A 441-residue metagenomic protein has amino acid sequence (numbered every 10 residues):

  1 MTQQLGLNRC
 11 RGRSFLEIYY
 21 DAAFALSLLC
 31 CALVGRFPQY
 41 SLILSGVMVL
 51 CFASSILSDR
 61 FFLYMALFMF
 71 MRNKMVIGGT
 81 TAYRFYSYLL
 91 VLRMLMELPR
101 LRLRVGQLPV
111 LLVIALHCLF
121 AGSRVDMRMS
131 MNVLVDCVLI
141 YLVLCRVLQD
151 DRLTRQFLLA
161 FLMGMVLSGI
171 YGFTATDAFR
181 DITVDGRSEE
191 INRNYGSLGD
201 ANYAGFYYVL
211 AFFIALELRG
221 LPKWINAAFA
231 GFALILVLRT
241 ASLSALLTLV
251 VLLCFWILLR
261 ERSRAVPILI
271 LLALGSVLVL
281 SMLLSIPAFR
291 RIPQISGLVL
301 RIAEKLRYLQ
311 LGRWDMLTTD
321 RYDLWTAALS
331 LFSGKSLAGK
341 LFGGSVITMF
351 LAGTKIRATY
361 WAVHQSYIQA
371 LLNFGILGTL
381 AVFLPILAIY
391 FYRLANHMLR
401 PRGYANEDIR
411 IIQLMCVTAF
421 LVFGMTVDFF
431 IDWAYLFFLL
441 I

Functional and structural regions predicted by a protein language model:
M1-L116, R152-L159, G220-W224, L399-D408: Transmembrane signal-anchor hairpin modules in multi-pass inner-membrane enzymes, especially those that act on
L26-L29, R410-I441: Transmembrane alpha-helices of multi-pass inner-membrane enzymes
T81-V91, G106-L119, R124-V147, Q156 (+1 more regions): Aromatic-anchored transmembrane helix interface
A115, R155-T183, G196-R260, T418: Alpha-helical transmembrane segments of multi-pass inner-membrane proteins
T176-D177, R260-L311, S330-G334: A membrane-periplasm/extracellular boundary helix in multi-pass inner-membrane enzymes that assemble envelope glycans
D181-S188, N194-Y195, G312-F374, L394-R400: Long extracytoplasmic/lumenal interhelical loops at the membrane interface of multi-pass membrane proteins
E189-N194, M282-W325, L351-T354, Y435: Flexible juxtamembrane loops connecting transmembrane helices in multi-pass membrane enzymes that build or modify
K223-I225, A265-P267, N373-L421: Hydrophobic transmembrane alpha-helices and their immediate junctions
